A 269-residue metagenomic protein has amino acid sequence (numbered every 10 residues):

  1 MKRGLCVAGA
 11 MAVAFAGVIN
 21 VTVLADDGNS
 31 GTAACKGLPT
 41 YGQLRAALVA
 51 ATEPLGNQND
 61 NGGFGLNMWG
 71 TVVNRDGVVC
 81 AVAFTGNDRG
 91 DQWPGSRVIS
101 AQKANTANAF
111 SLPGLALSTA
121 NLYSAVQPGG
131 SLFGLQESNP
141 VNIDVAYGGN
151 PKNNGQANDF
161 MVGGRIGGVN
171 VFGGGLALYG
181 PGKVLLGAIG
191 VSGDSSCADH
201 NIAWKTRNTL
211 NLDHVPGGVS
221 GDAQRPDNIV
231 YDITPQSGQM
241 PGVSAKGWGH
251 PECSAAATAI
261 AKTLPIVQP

Functional and structural regions predicted by a protein language model:
M1-A8: Bacterial N-terminal signal peptides that target proteins for export
A8-V18: Bacterial N-terminal signal peptides
I19-A25: Sec/Tat signal peptide C-region and signal peptidase I cleavage site
D26-P269: Flexible, solvent-exposed loop/hinge segments and secondary-structure transition points
